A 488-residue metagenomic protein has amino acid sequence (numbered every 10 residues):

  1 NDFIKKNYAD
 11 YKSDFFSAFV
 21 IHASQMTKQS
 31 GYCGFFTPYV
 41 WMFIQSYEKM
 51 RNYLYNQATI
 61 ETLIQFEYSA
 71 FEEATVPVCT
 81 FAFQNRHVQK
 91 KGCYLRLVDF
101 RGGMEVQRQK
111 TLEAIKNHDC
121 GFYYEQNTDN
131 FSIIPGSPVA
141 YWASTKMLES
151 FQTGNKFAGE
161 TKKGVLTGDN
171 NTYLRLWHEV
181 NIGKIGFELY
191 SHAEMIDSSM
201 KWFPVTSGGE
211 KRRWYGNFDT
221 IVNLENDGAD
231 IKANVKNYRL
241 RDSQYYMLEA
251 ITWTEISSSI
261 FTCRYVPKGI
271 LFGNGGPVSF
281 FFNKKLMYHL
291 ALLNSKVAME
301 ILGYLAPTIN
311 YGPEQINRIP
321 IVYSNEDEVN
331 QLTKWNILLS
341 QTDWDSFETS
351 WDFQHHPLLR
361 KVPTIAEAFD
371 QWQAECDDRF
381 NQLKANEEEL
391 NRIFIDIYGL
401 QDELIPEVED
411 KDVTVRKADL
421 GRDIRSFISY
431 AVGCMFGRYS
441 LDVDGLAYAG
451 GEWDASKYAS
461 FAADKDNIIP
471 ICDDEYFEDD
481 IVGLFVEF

Functional and structural regions predicted by a protein language model:
N1-H192, N217, D227, A233-N234 (+10 more regions): Signature of N6-adenine DNA methyltransferases within the class I
Y11, D197, K284, R422-F427: Structural motif
H22-A23, F66-A70, L189-E194, E210 (+12 more regions): Generic recognition of flexible, low-complexity loop/linker segments
T37-Y39, Q65-E67, S207, E255-S257 (+8 more regions): Active-site proximal loops enriched in glycine and acidic residues that flank catalytic Cys/His/Asp and coordinate
P138-A143, G154, D169, P320-F488: Non-catalytic DNA-recognition/assembly elements of restriction-modification systems
V180-N181, H192-Q244, T252: Contiguous C-terminal substrate-recognition/catalytic subdomains in enzyme active sites
Q244-T262, H289-G303: Short Ser/Thr-interspersed hydrophobic loop/turn segments at strand-loop and sheet-helix junctions that line or gate
